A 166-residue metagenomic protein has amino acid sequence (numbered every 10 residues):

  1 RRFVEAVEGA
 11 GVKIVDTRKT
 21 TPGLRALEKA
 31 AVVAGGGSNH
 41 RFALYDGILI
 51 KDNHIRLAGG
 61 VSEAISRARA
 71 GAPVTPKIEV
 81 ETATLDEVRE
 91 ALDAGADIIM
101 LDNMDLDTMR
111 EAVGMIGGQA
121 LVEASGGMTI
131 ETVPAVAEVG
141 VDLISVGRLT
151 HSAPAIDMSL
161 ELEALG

Functional and structural regions predicted by a protein language model:
R1-A94, I98, D107-M115, L121-E123 (+4 more regions): Acidic/glycine-rich phosphate/pyrophosphate-binding loops and surrounding catalytic core that coordinate Mg2+
L101: Active-site core of metal-dependent hydrolases
M104: Short beta->alpha hinge that forms the Motif I/post-I loop of the SAM-binding pocket
S159-G166: Active-site loop ensemble at the mouth of alpha/beta enzyme cores that anchors a bound cofactor
